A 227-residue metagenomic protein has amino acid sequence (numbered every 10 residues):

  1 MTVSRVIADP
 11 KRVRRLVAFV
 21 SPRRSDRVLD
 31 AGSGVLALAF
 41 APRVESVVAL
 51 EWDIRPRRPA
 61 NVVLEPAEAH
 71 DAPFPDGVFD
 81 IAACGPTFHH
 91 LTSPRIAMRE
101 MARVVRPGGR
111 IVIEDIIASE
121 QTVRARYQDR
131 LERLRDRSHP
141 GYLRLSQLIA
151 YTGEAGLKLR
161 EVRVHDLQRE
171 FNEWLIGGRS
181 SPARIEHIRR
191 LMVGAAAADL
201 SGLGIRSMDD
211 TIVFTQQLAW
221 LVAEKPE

Functional and structural regions predicted by a protein language model:
I7-D26, V35, A39: Conserved alpha-helix/loop element of class I SAM-dependent methyltransferases that forms part of the SAM/SAH-binding
R27-D71: Class I SAM-dependent methyltransferase SAM/SAH-binding core
A83: A conserved beta-strand element that flanks and buttresses the S-adenosyl-L-methionine
P86-H90: Short catalytic micro-motifs in class I SAM-dependent methyltransferases
R95-R110: A short glycine-rich, Lys/Arg-flanked "PGG" loop and its adjoining helix->strand segment in the class I
V112-D136: Conserved class I S-adenosyl-L-methionine
P140-G156, E161-V162: Short alpha-helix
A155-E227: Conserved Class I S-adenosyl-L-methionine
